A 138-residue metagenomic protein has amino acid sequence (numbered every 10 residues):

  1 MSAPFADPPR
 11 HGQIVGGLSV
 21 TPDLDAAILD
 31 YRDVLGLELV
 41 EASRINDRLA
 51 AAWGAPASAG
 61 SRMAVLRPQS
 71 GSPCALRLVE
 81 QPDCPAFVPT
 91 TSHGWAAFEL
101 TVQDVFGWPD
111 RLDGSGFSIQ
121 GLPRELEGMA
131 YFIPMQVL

Functional and structural regions predicted by a protein language model:
M1-R10, S19, C74-R77, E99-L138: Vicinal oxygen chelate
S2-L29, E38-A42, A75-V79, A86-V88 (+1 more regions): Intrinsically disordered, low-complexity, positively biased terminal segments
I14-V15, H93-A97: Eukaryotic phosphotyrosine signaling hubs
S19-S72, G114, E125-E127: Core segments of cupin and vicinal oxygen chelate
D23, S70, P82, V102-D104: Non-catalytic surface loops within mature trypsin-like serine protease
D30, L66, V79, P134-Q136: A structural feature that tracks compact, well-ordered secondary-structure segments with a strong bias toward
P56-A59, V65, L76, E80 (+2 more regions): Post-signal peptide N-terminal segment of secreted/secretory-pathway proteins
